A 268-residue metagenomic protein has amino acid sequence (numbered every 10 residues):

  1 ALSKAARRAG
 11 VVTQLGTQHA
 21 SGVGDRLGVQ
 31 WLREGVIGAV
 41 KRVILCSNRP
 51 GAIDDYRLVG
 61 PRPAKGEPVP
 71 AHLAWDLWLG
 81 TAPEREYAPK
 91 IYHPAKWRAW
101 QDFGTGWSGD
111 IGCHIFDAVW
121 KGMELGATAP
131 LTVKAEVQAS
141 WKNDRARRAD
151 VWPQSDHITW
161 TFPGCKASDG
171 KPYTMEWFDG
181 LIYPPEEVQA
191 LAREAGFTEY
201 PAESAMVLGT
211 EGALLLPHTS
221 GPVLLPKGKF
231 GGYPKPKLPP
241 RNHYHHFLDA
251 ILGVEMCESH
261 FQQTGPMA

Functional and structural regions predicted by a protein language model:
A1-L77: A contiguous active-site-proximal alpha/beta segment in oxidoreductase catalytic domains
G66-E255, P266-A268: Glycine-rich, aromatic-lined ligand/substrate-binding cores of catalytic and carbohydrate-binding domains
